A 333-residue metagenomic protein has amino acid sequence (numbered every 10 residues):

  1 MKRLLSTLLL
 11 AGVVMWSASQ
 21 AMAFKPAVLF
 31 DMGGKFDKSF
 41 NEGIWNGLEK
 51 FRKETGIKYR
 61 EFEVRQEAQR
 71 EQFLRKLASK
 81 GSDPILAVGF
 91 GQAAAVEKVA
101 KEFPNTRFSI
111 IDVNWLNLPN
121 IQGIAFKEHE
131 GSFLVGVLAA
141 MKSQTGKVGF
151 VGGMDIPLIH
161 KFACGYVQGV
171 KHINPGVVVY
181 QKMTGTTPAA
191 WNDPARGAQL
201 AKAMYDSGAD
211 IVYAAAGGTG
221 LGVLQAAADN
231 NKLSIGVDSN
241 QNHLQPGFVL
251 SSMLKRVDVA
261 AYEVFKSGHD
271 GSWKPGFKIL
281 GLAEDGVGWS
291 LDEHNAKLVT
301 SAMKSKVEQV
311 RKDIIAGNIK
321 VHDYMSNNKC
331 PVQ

Functional and structural regions predicted by a protein language model:
M1-L4: Positively charged n-region of N-terminal signal peptides that target proteins for export
T7-S17: Bacterial N-terminal signal peptides
M22-Q333: A residue-level marker of the well-folded mature domains of exported/periplasmic proteins
